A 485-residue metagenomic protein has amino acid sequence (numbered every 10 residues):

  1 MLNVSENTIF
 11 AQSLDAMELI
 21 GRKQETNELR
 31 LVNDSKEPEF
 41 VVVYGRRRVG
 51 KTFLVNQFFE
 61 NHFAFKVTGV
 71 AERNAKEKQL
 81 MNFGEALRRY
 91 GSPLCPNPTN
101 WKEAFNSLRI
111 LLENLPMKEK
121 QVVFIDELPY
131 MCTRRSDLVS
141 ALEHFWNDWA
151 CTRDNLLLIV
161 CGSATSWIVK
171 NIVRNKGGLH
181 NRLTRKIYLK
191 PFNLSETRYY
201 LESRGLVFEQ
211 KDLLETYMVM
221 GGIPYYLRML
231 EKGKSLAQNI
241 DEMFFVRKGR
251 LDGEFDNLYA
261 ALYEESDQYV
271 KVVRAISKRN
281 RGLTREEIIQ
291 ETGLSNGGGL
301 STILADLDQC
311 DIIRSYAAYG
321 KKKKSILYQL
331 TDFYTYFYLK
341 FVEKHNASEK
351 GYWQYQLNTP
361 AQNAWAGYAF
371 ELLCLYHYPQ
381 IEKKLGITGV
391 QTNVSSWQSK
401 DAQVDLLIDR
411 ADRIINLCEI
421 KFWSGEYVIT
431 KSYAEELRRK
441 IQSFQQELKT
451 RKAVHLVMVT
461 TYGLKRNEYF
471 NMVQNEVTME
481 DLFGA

Functional and structural regions predicted by a protein language model:
M1-Y355, L456: Phosphate-binding site recognition
L2-T8, Y319, I326-A485: A cross-kingdom feature that marks ATP-driven nucleic-acid transaction machinery
